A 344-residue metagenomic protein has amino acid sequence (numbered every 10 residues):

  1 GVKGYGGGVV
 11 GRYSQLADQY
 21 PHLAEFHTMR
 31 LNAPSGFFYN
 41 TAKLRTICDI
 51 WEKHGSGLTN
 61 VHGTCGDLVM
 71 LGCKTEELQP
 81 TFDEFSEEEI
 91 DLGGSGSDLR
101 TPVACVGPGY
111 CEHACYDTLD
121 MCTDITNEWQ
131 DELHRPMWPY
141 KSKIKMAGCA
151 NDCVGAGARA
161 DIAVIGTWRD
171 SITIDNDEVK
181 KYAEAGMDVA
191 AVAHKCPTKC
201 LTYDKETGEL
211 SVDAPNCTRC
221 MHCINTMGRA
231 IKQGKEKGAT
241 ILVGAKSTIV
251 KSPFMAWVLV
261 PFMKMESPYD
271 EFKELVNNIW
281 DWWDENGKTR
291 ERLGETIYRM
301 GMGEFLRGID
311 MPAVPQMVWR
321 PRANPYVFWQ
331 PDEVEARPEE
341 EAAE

Functional and structural regions predicted by a protein language model:
G1-K43, G238, I249, V314: N-terminal basic/disordered segments at the start of proteins
V2-Y5, H27-G186, K195, N216 (+1 more regions): Small-residue-enriched alpha-helical segments and adjacent helix-cap loops that form tight helix-helix packing
E52, S56, S86-I90, Q130 (+6 more regions): Generic secondary-structure signature for well-ordered alpha-helical cores
S56-G63, S95-G96, R135-K141, Y203 (+2 more regions): Flexible, glycine/charged-enriched surface loops at secondary-structure junctions
P102-C105, S142-A150, L293-L306, Y326: A glycine-rich phosphate-binding loop feature that marks nucleotide/adenosyl-phosphate handling sites
D161, A190-V212, N216-T240: Iron-sulfur cluster-binding cysteine motifs and their immediate structural context in ferredoxin-like electron-transfer
A239, K246-G287: A hydrophobic, small-residue-rich beta->alpha segment in the mid-to-C-terminal subdomain of diverse proteins
E304-E344: C-terminal, charged low-complexity interaction regions
